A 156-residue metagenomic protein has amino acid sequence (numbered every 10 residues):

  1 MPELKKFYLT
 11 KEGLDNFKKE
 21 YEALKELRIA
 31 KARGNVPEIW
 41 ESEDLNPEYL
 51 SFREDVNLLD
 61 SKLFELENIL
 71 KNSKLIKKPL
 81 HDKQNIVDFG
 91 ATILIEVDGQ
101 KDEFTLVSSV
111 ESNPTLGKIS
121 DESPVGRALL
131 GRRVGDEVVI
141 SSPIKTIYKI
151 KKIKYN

Functional and structural regions predicted by a protein language model:
M1-F64: N-terminal cationic and glycine-rich segments that engage phosphates or anionic surfaces
L9, G13, E38-N46, E54-D55 (+6 more regions): Aromatic-residue detector
K25-R28, L70-K74, R133: Conserved NTP-handling cores and scaffolds of large molecular machines
V36-E38, K71-N72, P124: Juxtamembrane/interface motifs at transmembrane-helix termini
V56-H81: Internal alpha/beta loop-helix hairpins
I76-Y148, K154: Non-DNA-binding regulatory cores of transcription-related proteins, predominantly C-terminal effector-binding
